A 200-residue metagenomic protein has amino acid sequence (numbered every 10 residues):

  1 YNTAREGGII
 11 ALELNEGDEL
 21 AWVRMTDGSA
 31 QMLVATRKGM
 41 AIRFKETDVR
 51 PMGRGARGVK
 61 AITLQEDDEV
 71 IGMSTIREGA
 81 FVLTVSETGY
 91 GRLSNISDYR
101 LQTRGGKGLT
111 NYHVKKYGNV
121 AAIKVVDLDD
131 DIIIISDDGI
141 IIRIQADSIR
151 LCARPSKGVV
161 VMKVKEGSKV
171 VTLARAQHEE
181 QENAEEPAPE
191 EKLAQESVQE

Functional and structural regions predicted by a protein language model:
Y1-E200: Short, structured "edge-of-domain" segments at secondary-structure transitions
